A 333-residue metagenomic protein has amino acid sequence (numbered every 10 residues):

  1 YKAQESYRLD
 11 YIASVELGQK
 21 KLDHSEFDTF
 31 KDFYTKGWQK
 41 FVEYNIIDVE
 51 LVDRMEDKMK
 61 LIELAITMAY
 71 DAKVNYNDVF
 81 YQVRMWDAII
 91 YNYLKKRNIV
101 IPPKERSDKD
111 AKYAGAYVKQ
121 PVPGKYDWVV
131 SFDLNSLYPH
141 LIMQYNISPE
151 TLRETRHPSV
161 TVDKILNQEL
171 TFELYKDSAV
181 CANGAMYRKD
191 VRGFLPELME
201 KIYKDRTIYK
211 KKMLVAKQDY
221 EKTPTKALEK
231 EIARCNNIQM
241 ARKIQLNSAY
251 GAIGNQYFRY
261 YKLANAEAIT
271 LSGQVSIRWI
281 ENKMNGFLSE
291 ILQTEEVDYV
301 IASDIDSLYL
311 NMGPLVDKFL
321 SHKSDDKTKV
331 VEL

Functional and structural regions predicted by a protein language model:
Y1-V49: Active-site-proximal helix-loop-helix substrate-binding element of RNase H-like nuclease domains
K2, L141-Q144, L320-S321: Short conserved micro-motifs at the rims of enzyme active sites and ligand-binding pockets
K21, I277-I305, D317: Active-site palm subdomain of RNA-directed nucleic acid polymerases
K31-P149, T155, E221, T225-W279 (+3 more regions): Common nucleic-acid-contacting/processivity interface regions adjacent to the catalytic cores of nucleic-acid enzymes
K36, V130, S159-V160, M199-I202: Acidic/His-rich catalytic or pseudo-catalytic neighborhoods that scaffold and/or coordinate enzyme active centers
P149-E197, N237, T328-L333: Charge-dense polyanion-binding interfaces
K176-F258: Active-site cores of enzymes that catalyze phosphoryl transfer or operate on phosphate-rich substrates
L308-L333: Catalytic palm subdomain of template-directed nucleic-acid polymerases, centered on the conserved carboxylate motif
